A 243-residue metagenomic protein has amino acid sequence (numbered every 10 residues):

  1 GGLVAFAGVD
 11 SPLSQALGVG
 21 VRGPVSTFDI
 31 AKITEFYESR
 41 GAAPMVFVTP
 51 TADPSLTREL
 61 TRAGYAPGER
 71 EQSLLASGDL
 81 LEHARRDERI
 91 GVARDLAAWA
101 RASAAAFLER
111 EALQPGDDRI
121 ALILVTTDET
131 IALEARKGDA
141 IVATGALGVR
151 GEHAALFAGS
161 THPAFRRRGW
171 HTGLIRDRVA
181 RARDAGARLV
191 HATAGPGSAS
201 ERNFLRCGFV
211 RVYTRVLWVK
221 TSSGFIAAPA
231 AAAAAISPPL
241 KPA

Functional and structural regions predicted by a protein language model:
G1, S55-A66, E129-A143: Conserved beta-hairpin
V9-V21, E152-P163: Conserved acetyl-CoA binding element of GNAT-fold acetyltransferases
G18, E71-L74, L80-L122, A140 (+3 more regions): Short amphipathic alpha-helix that is part of the acyltransferase structural core
R22-R101, L108-E111, T193, S198-S200 (+1 more regions): Acyl-donor-binding surface of acyltransferase catalytic domains
S26-E35, F157-P163, R167-D184, R206: Conserved acetyl-CoA-binding loop-helix of GNAT-fold acetyltransferases
A42-P44, E152, R188, V210: Short acidic/polar active-site loop segments enriched in Thr and Asp
L113-A164, Y213: A conserved beta-strand-loop-helix scaffold within acyl/acetyltransferase catalytic domains
R176-I236, L240-A243: C-terminal appended segment following the main domain
